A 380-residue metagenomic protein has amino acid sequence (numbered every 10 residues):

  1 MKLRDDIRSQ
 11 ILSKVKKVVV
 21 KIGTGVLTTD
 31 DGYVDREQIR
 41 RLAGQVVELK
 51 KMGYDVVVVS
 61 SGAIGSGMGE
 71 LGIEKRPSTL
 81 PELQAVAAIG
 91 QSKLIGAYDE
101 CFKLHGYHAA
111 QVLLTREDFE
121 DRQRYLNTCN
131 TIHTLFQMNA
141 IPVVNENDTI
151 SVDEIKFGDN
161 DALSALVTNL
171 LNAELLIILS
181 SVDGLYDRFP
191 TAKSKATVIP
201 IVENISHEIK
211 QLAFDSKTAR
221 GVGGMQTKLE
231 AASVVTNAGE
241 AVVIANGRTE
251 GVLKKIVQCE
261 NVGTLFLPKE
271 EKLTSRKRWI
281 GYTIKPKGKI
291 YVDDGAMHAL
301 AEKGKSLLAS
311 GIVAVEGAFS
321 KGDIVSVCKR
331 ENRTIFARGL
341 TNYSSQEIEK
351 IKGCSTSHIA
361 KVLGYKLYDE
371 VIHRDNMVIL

Functional and structural regions predicted by a protein language model:
K2-K75, L80-H108, V112-L380: C-terminal catalytic "cap/lid" subdomain
